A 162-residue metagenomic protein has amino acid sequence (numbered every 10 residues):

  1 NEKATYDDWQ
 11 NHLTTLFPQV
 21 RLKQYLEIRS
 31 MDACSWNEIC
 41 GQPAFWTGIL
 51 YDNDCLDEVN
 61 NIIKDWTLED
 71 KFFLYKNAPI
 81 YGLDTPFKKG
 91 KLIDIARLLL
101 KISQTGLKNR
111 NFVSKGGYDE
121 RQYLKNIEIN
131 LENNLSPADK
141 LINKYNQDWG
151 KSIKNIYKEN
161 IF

Functional and structural regions predicted by a protein language model:
N1-F162: C-terminal accessory/tail domains of diverse enzymes
